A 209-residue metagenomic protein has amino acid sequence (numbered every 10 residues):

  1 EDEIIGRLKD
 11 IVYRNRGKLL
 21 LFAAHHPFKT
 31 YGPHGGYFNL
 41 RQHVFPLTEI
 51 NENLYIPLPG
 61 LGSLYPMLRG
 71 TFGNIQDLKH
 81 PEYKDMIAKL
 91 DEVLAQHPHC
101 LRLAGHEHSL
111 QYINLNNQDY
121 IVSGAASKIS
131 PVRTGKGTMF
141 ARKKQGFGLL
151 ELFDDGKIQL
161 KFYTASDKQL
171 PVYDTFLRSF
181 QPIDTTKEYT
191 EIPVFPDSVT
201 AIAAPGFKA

Functional and structural regions predicted by a protein language model:
D2-I5, K9-Q169: Long, structured stretches of catalytic cores involved in phosphate-ester chemistry, encompassing
N116, F140, Q145-A209: A short C-terminal boundary segment appended to hydrolase-like catalytic domains
